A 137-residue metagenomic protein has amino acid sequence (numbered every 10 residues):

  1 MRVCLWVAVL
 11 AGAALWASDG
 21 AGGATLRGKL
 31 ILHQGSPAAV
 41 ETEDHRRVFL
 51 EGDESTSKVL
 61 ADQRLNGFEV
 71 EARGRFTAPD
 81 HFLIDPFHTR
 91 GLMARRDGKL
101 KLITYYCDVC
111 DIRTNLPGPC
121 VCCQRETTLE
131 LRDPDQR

Functional and structural regions predicted by a protein language model:
C4-A14: Bacterial N-terminal signal peptides
D19-G35, G74: Structural detector for short beta-strands of small beta-barrel domains
G35-G52: OB-fold (S1/OB) nucleic-acid-binding surfaces
S55-A72: Short nucleic-acid-contacting surface segments enriched for D/E, G, S/T with interspersed K/R
T77-K99: OB-fold/S1-family single-stranded nucleic acid-binding modules
D108-V109, C120-C123: Short, cysteine/histidine-rich loop/knuckle motifs that typically chelate Zn2+
T114-N115, T128: Short functional micro-motifs and their immediate structural scaffolds
C123-P134: Short Cys/His-rich micro-motifs in 6-15 aa windows
